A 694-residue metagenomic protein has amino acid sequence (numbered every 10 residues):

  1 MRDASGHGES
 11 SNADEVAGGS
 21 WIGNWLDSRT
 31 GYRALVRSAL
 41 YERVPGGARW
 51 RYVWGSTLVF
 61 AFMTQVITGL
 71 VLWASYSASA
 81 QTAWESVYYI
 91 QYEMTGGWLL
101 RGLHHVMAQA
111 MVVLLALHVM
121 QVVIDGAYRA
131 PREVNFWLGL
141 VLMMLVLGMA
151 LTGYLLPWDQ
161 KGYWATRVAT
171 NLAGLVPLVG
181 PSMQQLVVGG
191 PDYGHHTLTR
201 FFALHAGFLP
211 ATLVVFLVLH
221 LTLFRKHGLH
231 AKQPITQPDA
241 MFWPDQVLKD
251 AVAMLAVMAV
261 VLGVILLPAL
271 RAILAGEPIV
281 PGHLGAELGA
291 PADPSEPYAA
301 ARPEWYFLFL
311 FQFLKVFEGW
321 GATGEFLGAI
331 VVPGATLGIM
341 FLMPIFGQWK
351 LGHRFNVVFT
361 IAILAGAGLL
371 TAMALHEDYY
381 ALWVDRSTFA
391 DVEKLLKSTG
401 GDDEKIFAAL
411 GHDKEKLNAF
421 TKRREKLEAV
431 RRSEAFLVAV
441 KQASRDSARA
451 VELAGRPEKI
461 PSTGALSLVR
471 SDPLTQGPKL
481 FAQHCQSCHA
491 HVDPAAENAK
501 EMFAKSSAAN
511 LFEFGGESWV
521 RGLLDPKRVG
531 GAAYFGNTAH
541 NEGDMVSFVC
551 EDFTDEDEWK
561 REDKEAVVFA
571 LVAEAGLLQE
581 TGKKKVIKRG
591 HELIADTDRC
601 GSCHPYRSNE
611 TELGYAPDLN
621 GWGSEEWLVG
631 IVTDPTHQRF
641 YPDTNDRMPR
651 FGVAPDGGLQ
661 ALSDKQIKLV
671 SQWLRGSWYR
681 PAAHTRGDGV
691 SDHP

Functional and structural regions predicted by a protein language model:
M1-L26: Short, non-transmembrane cytosolic segments of multipass membrane proteins
R29, R33, E42-R51, S56-A74 (+2 more regions): Membrane-embedded alpha-helical bundles of multi-pass integral membrane proteins
A39-L40, A48, T57, A83 (+9 more regions): Sequence context of c-type cytochrome heme-c attachment sites
L217-L221, P333-P344, E458-K459, V549-V586 (+1 more regions): C-terminal capping alpha-helices of c-type cytochrome domains
Y306, P478, A490-P526, E542-E556 (+3 more regions): Gly/Gly-Pro-rich "capping" loops immediately C-terminal to redox-active cysteine motifs in periplasmic/lumenal
Y379-H484: Membrane-interface segments at or immediately adjacent to transmembrane helices that form the boundary between
Q442-F481, V568-A595, R680-P694: Electrostatic cytochrome c docking/interface patches
P478-A508, P526-H540, L577, E592-A616 (+3 more regions): Periplasmic/extracellular electron-transfer cofactor-ligation site, primarily the c-type cytochrome heme-c attachment
